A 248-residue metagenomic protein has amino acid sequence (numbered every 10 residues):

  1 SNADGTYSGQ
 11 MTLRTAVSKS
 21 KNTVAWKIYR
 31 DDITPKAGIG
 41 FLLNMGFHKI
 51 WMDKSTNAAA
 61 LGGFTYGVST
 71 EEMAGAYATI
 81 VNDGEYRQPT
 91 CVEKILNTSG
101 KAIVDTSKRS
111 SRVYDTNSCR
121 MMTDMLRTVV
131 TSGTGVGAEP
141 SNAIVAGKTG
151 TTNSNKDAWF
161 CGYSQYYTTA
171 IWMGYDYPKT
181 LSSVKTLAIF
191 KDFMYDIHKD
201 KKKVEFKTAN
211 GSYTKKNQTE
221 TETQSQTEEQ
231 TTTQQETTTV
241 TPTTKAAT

Functional and structural regions predicted by a protein language model:
S1-K49, K54-N82, T128: Active-site-adjacent helix/loop patches that line small-molecule binding or acyl-intermediate pockets
S18, G67-E229: A penicillin-recognizing enzyme superfamily signal
T221-A246: Extracellular mucin-like PTS domains
